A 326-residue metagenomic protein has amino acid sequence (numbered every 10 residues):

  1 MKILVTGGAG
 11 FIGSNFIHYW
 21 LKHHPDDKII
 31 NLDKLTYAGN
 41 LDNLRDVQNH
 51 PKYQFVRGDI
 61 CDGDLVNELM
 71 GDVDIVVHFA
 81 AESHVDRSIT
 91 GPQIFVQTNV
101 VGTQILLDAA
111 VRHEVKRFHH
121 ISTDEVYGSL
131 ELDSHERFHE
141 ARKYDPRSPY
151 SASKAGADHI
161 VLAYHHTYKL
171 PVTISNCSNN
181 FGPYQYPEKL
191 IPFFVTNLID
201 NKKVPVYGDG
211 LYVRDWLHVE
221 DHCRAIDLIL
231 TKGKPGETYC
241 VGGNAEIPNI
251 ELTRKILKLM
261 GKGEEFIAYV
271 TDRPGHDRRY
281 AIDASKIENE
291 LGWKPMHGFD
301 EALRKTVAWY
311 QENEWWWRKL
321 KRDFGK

Functional and structural regions predicted by a protein language model:
M1-N180, K305-W315, K319-K326: N-terminal Rossmann-like NAD(P)+-binding domain of SDR-like oxidoreductases, especially those catalyzing
T6, Q97-V100, Y150-K154, Y184 (+5 more regions): Short, solvent-exposed loop/helix junctions and linker helices that flank or host conserved functional motifs
I12, A38-G39, D64, Q185 (+2 more regions): Residues that form or flank phosphate/diphosphate-binding pockets in enzymes that use nucleotide phosphates
F16, I29, G58, P192 (+1 more regions): C-terminal substrate-binding subdomain of Rossmann-fold SDR/epimerase-dehydratase oxidoreductases
L41-L44, L130-S134, Q185-E188, L252-T253 (+1 more regions): Short aromatic-enriched loop/helix-cap "lid" or pocket-rim segments at secondary-structure transitions that line
V47, P187-V195: A glycine/serine/threonine-rich, flexible loop-to-helix segment that serves as the NAD(P) cofactor-binding "lid"
L65, I75, I94, V101 (+4 more regions): Residue-level recognition of oxygen-bearing side chains
G156, I160, Y164, F194 (+2 more regions): Hydrophobic alpha-helix immediately C-terminal to the catalytic Tyr-X-X-X-Lys motif of short-chain
